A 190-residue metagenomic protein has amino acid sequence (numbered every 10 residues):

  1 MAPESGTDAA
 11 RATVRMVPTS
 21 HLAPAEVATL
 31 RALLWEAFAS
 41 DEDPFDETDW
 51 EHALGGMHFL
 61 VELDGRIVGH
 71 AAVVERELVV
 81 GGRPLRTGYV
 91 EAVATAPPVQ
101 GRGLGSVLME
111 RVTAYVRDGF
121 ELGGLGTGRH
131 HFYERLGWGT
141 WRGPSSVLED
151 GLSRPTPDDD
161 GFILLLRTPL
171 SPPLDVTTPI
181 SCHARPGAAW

Functional and structural regions predicted by a protein language model:
M1-P24, P179-G187: Conserved N-terminal entry element of GNAT/NAT acetyltransferase domains
T19-V93: A conserved beta-strand-loop-helix scaffold within acyl/acetyltransferase catalytic domains
L63-R66, P98, R167-S171: Short loop segments at secondary-structure junctions
A72-V74, S106-G123, F132-R135: Hydrophobic, well-ordered beta-alpha structural blocks that scaffold small-molecule cofactor pockets
R76-L78, P98, H130: Short coil/turn motifs at secondary-structure junctions
V90, T95, G101-A114: Conserved acetyl-CoA-binding loop-helix of GNAT-fold acetyltransferases
D118-L122, T127-P155: Conserved active-site alpha-helix within GNAT-family acetyltransferase domains
L148-W190: C-terminal "cap" of GNAT-fold acetyltransferases
